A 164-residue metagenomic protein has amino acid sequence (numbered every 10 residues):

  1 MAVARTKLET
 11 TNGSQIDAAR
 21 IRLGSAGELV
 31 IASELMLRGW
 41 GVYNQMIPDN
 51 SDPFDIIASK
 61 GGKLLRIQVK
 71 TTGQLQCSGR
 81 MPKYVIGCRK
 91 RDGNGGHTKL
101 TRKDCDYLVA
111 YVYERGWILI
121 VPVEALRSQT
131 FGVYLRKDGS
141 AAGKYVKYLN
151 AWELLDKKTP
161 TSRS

Functional and structural regions predicted by a protein language model:
M1-D52, I57-S164: Mixed-charge (Asp/Glu-Lys/Arg
